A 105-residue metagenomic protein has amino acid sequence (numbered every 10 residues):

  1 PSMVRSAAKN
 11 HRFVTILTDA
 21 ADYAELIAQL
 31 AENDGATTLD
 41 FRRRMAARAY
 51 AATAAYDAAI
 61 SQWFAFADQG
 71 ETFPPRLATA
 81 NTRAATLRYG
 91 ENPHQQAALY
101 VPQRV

Functional and structural regions predicted by a protein language model:
P1-F13, T18-D22: Short alpha-helices
A21-V105: Active-site loops and adjacent core secondary-structure elements that bind or stabilize anionic groups
